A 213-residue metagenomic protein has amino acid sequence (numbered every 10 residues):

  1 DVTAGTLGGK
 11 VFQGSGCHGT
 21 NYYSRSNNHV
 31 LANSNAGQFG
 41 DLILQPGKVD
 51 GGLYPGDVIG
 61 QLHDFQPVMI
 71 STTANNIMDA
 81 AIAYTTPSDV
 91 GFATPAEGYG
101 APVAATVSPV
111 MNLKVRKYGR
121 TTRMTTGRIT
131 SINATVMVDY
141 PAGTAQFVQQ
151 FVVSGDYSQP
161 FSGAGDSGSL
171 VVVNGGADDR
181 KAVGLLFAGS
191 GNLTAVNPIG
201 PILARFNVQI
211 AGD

Functional and structural regions predicted by a protein language model:
D1-G155, S162-A164, V172-D178, V183 (+1 more regions): Serine endopeptidase catalytic core focused on the charge-relay Asp
G163-D213: Short hairpin/turn module used for nucleic-acid contact or packing/dimerization
